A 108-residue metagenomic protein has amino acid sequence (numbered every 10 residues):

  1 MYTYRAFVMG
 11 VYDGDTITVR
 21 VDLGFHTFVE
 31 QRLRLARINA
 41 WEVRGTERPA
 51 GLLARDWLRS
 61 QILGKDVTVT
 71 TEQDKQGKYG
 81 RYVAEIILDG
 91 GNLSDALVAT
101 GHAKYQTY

Functional and structural regions predicted by a protein language model:
M1-Y108: Small beta-barrel nucleic-acid-binding modules, primarily SNase/OB-fold domains and secondarily Tudor-like barrels
